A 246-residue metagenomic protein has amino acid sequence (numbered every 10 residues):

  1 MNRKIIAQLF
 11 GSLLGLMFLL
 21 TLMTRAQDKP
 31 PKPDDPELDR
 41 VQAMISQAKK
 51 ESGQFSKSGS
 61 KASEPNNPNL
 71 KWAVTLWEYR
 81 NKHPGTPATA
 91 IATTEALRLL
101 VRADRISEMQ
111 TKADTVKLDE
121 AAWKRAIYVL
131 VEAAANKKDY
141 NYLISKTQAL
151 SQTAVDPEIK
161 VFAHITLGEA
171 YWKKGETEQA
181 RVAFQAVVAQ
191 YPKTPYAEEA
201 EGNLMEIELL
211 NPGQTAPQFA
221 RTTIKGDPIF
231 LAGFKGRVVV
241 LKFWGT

Functional and structural regions predicted by a protein language model:
G11-T21: Bacterial N-terminal signal peptides
A26-V74: N-terminal leader/linker segments that initiate helical-solenoid repeat arrays
Y79-A90, L99-A103, K112-A126, A133-Y140 (+2 more regions): Short solvent-exposed coil/turn linkers within tandem alpha-helical repeat scaffolds
K173, Q179-T222, A232-K235: N-proximal helix/coil linker or "cap" segments that precede and/or mark the start of modular domains
I229-T246: Short active-site neighborhood of thiol/selenol oxidoreductases, capturing the structured segment around
